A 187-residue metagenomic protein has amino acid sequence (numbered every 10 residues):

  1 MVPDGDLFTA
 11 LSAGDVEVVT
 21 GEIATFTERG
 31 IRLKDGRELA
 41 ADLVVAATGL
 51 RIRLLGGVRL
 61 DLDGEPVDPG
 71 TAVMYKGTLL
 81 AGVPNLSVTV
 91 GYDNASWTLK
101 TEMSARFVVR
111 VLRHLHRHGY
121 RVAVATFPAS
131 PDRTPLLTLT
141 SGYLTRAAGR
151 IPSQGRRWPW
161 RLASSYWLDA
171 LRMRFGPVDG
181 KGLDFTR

Functional and structural regions predicted by a protein language model:
M1-H116, G182-R187: Flavin (primarily FAD) cofactor-binding/catalytic cores of flavoenzymes
M74, N85-R187: C-terminal, flexible cofactor-proximal segment of oxidoreductases
